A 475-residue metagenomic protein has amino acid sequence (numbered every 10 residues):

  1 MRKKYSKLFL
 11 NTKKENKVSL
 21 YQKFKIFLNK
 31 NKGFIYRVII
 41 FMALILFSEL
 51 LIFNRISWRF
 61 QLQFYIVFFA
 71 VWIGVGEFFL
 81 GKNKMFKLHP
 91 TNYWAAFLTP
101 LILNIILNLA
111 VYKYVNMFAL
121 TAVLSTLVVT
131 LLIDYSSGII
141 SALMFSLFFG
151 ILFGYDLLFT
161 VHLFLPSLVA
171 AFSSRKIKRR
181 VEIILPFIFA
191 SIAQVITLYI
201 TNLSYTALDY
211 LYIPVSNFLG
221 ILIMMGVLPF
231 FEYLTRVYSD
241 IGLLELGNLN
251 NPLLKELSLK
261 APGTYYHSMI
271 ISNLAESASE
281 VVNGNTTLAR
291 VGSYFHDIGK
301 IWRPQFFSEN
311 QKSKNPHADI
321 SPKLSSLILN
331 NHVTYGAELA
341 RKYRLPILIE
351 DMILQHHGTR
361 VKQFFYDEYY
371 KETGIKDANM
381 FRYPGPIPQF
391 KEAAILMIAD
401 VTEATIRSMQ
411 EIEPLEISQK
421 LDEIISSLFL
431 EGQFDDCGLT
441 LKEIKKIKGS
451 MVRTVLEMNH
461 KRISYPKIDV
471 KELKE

Functional and structural regions predicted by a protein language model:
M1-F68: Conserved catalytic-loop aspartate of Hanks-type protein kinases
K23-K25, S427-E475: Long, hydrophobic alpha-helical segments that serve as membrane-spanning/inserting helices
F53-F64, A110-A119, L152-L158, L203-L211: Membrane-helix interface and helix-disruption motif detector
V71-V111, T126-T206, M225, P229: Short helix-perturbing small/polar motifs within transmembrane alpha-helices
P186-S191, Y212, N248, L288-I298 (+4 more regions): A glycine-rich phosphate-binding loop feature that marks nucleotide/adenosyl-phosphate handling sites
Q194-V195, Y210-Y233: Alpha-helical membrane-embedded segments
I241-K260: Membrane-cytosol interface motif
L254-I412, S418, S427, E431: Divalent metal-dependent catalytic cores for phosphoryl transfer on phosphate-bearing substrates
